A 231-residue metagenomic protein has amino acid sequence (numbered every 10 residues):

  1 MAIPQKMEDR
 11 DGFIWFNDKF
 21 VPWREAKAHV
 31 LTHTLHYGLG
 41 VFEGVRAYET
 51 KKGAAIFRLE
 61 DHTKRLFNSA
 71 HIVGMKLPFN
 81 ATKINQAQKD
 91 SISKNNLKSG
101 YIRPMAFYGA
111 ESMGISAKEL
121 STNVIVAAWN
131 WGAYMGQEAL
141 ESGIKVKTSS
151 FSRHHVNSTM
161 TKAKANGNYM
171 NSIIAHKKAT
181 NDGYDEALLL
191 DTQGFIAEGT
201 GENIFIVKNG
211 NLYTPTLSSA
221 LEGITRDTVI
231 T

Functional and structural regions predicted by a protein language model:
M1-F79, K83-D90, M113-T231: Helix-start/capping segments and mature chain N-termini
S93-G100: Short secondary-structure junctions
F107-S112: Short, internal active-site loops enriched in acidic
